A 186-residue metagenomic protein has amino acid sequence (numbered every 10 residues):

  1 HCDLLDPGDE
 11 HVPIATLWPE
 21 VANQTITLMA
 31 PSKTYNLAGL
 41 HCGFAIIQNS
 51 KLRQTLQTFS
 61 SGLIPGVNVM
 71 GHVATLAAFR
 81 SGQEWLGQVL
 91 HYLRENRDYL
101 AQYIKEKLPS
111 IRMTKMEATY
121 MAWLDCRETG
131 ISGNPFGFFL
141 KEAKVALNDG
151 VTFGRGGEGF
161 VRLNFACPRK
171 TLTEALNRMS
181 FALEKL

Functional and structural regions predicted by a protein language model:
H1-T16: Conserved PLP phosphate-binding loop immediately N-terminal to the Schiff-base lysine helix in PLP-dependent enzymes
W18-R94, Q102-Y103, L183: Conserved core segment of the aminotransferase class I/II
V21, N134, F138-L147, F153-L186: PLP-dependent enzyme catalytic core of the Aspartate aminotransferase-like
T25, I111, V145: Short, conserved active-site loop motifs that form the nucleotide-linked donor/cofactor pocket
A30-S32, S110-I111, G150-F153: Short, solvent-exposed loop/turn elements at beta->coil junctions and helix N-caps that rim active or binding pockets
I46, W123-D125, N164-A166: Short hydrophobic/aromatic beta-strand micro-patches that form the beta-sheet surface supporting nucleotide- or nucleic
L52, I104-M113: Surface-exposed helix-capping loop/turn segments at secondary-structure junctions
L76, Y92-A101, M113-C126, G157: Conserved glycine-rich beta-strand-loop-beta hairpin in the small C-terminal domain of fold type I
